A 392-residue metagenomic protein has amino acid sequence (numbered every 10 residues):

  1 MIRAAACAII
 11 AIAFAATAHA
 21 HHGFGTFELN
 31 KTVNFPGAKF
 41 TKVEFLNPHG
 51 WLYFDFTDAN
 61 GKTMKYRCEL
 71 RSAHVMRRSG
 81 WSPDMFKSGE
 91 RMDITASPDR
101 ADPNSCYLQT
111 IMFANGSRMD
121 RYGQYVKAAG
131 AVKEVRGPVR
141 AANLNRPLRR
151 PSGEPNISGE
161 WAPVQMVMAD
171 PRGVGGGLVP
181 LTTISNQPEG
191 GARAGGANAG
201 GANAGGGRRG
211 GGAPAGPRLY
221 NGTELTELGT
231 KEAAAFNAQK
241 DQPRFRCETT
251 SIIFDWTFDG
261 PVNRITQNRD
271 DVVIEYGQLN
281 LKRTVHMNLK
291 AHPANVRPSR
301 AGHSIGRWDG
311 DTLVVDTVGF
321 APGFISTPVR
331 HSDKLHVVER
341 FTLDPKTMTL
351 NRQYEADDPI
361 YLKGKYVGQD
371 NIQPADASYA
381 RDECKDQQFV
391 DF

Functional and structural regions predicted by a protein language model:
A4-A16: Bacterial N-terminal signal peptides
H22-F392: PEST-like low-complexity, intrinsically disordered acidic/proline/serine-rich tracts that flank trafficking/processing
